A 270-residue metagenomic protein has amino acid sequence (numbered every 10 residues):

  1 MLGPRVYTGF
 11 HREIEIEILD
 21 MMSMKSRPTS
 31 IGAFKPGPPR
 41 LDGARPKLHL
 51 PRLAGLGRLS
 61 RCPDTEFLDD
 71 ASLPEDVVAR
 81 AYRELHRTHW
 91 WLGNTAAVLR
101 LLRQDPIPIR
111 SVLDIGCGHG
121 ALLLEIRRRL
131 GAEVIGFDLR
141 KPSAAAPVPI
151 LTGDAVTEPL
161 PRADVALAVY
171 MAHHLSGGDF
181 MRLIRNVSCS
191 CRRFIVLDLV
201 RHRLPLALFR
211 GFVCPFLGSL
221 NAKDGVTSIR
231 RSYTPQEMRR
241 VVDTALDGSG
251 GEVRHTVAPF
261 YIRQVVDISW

Functional and structural regions predicted by a protein language model:
R5-R27: Short, low-complexity, charge-dense intrinsically disordered segments
M22-Y82: N-terminal, positively charged/glycine-rich alpha-helical extensions of SAM-dependent methyltransferases
E75-R100: Class I SAM-dependent methyltransferase Rossmann-like catalytic core, especially the SAM/SAH-binding loop
L113, H119-T157: Class I SAM-dependent methyltransferase SAM/SAH-binding core
L167: A conserved beta-strand element that flanks and buttresses the S-adenosyl-L-methionine
L175-N186: A short, conserved alpha-helix within the catalytic core of class I
C191-L199: Conserved beta-strand signature within the Rossmann-like core of class I S-adenosyl-L-methionine
L199-A245, H255: C-terminal alpha-helical "lid/dimerization" subdomain adjacent to the S-adenosyl-L-methionine
